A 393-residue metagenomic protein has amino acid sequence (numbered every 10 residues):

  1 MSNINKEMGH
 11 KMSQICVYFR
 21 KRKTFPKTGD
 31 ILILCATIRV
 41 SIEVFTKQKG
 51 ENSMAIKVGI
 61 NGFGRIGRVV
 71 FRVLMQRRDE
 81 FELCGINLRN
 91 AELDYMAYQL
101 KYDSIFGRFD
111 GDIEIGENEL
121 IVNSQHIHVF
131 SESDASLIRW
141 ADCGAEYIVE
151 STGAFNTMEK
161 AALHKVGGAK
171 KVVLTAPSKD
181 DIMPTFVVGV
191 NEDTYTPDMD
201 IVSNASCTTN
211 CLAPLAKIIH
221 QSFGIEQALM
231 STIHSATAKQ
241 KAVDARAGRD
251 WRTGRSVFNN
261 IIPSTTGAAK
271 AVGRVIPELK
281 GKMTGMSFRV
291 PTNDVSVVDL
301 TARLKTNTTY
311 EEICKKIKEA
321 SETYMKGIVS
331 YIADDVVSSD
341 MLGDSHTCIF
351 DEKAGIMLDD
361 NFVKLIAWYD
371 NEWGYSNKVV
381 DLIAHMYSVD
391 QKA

Functional and structural regions predicted by a protein language model:
N3, Q14-C16, K23: Ser/Thr/Pro/Gly-rich low-complexity, intrinsically disordered segments
Y18-F19, F25, F45: Aromatic (phenylalanine/tyrosine) cluster motif
R20-R22, R39, R68: Basic polycationic patches enriched in arginine
I31-S53: Short, Lys/Arg-enriched N-terminal segments with co-localized hydrophobic residues within the first ~10-30 amino acids
K49-G254, M357, D381, V389-D390: N-terminal Rossmann-like NAD(P) cofactor-binding subdomain of oxidoreductases, focused on the glycine-rich
A55-K57, N61, R65-R72, Q76-R78 (+1 more regions): Active-site-lining helix/loop region of Rossmann-like oxidoreductase modules
G285, V297, T301-A393: C-terminal active-site/capping subdomain that shapes the small-molecule cofactor and substrate pocket of enzyme
